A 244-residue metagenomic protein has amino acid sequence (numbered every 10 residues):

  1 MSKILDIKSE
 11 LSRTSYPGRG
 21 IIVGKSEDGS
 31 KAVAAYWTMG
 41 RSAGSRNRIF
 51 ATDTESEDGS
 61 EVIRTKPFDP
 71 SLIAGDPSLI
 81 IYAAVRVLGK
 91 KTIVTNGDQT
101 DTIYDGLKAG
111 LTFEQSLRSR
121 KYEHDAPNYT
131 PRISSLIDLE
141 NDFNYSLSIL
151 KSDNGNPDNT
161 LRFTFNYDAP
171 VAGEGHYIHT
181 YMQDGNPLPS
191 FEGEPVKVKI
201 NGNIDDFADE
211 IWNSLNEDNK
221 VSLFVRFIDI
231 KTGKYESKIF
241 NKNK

Functional and structural regions predicted by a protein language model:
M1-K244: Conserved short alpha-helical segments that host acidic/polar catalytic motifs at enzyme active sites
